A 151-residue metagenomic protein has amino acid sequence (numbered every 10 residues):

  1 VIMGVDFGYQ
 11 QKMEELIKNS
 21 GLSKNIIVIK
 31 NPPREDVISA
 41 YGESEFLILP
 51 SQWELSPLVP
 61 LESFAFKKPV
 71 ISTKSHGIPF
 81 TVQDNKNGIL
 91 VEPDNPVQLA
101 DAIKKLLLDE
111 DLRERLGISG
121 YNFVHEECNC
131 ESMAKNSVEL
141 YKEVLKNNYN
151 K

Functional and structural regions predicted by a protein language model:
V1-E14: Glycosyltransferase donor-sugar binding loop
K12-P32: Nucleotide-activated donor-binding/catalytic signature segment of Leloir-type glycosyltransferases, i.e., the conserved
P32, S39-S44: Short alpha-helical donor nucleotide-sugar binding micro-motif in glycosyltransferases
L47-I48: A short hydrophobic beta-strand element within the catalytic core of glycosyltransferases that build diverse glycans
Q52: Aromatic "clamp/platform" in nucleotide-sugar-dependent glycosyltransferases that forms part of the donor/acceptor
P69-S72: Short hydrophobic beta-strand element within catalytic cores of glycosyltransferases and related nucleotide-activated
D84-N85, I89-P96, K105-D111: Conserved acidic donor-binding segment of nucleotide-sugar-dependent glycosyltransferases
Q98, K105, L112-E126, M133-E139 (+1 more regions): A short, well-ordered alpha-helix in the C-terminal region of glycosyltransferases
